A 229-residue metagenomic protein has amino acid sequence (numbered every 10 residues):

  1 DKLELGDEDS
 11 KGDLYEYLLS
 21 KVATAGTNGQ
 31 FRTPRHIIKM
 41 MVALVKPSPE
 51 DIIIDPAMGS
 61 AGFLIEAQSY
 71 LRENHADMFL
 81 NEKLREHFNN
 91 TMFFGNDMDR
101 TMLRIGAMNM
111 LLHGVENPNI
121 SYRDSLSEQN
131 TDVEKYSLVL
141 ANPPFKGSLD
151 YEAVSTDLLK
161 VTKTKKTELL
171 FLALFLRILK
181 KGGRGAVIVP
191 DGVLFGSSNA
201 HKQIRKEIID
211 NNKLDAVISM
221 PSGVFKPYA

Functional and structural regions predicted by a protein language model:
D1-V22, Q30: Long recognition/docking surfaces used for binding and targeting
L18, V22-A23, V45, G183: Short alpha-helix boundary/capping elements
Q30-A141, K146-D150, D157, K165 (+4 more regions): Conserved S-adenosyl-L-methionine
L170-L174: Short, conserved SAM-binding segment of the class I
L179-G185: Short glycine-dipeptide loop
V189-G192, S222: Short strand-turn motif at the edge of the Rossmann-like AdoMet-binding core
V193-S197, K226-Y228: Acceptor-substrate binding/catalytic loop of class I
K213-A229: Class I S-adenosyl-L-methionine
